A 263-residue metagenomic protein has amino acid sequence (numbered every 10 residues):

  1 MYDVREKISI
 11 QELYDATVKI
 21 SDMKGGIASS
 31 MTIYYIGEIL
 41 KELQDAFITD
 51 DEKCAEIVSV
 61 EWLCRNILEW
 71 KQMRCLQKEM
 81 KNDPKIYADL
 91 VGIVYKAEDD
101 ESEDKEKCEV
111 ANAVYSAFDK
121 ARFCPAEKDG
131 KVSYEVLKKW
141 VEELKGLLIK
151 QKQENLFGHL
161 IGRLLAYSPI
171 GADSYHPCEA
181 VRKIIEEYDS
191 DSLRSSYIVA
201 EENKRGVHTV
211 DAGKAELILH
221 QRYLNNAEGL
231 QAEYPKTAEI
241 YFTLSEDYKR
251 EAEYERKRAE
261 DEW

Functional and structural regions predicted by a protein language model:
M1-E202: Non-catalytic all-alpha helical scaffold/repeat segments
S192-K204, V210-D211, E260-W263: Non-globular sequence segments
T209, E216-L217, Y234-P235: Inter-repeat boundary and helix-capping residues of tandem alpha-helical solenoids
A212-L224: Short amphipathic alpha-helical heptad-repeat segments
L230-Q231, Y248: Residue at a conserved register position within TPR or TPR-like alpha-solenoid repeats
T237-D247: Short, charged, amphipathic alpha-helical segments
Y248-E262: Amphipathic alpha-helical coiled-coil segments
